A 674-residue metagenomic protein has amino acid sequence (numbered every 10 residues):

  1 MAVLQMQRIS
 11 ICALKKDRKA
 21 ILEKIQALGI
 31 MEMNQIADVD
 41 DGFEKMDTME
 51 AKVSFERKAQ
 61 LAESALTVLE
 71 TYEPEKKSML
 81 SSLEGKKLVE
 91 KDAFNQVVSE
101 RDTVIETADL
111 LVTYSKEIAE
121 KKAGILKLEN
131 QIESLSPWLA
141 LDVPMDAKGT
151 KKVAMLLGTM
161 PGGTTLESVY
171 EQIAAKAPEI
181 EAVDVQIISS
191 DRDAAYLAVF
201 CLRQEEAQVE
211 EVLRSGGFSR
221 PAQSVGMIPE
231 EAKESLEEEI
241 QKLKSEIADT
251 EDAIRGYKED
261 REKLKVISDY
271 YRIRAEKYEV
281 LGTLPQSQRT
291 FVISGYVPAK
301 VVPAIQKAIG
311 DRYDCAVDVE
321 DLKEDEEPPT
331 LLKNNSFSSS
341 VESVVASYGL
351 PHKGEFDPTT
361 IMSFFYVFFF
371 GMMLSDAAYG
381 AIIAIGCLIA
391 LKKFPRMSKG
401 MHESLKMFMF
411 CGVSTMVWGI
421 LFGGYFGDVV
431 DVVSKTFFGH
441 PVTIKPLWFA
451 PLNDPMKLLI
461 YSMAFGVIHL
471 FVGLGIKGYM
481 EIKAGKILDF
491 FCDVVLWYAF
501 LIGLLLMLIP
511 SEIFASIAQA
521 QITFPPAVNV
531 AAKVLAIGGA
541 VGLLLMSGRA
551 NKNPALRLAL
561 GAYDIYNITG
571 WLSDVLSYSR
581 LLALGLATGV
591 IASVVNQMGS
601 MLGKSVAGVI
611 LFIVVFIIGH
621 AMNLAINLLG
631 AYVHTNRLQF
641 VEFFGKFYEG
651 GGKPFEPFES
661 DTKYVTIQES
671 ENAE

Functional and structural regions predicted by a protein language model:
M1-M362, A390, M397, M401-F408: Long, charged N-terminal accessory/stalk domains
A2-Q7, K16-L22, Q26-M33, S294 (+1 more regions): Conserved, carboxylate-rich catalytic/transport cores that coordinate ions
